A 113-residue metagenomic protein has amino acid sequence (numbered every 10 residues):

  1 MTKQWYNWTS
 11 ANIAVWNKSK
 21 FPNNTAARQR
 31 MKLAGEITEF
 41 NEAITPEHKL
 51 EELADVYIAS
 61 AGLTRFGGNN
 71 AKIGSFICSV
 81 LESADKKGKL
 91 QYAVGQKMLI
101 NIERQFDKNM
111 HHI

Functional and structural regions predicted by a protein language model:
M1-I113: Flexible "arm" and connector segments at domain edges
